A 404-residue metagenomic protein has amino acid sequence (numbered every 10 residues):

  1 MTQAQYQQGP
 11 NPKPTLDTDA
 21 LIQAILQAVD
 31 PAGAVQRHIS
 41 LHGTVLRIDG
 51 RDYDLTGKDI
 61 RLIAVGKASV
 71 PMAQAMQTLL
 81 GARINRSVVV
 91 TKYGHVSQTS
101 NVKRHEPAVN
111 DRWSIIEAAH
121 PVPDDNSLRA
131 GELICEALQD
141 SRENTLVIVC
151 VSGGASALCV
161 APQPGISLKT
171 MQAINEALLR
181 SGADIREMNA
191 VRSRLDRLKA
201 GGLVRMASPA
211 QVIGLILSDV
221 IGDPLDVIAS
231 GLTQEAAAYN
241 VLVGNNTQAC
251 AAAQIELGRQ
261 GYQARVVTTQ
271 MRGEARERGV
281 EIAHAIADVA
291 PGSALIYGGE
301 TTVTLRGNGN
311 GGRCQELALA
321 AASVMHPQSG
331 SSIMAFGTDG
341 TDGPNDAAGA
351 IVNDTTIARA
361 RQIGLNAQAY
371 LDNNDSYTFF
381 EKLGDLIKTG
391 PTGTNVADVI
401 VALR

Functional and structural regions predicted by a protein language model:
I63-V65, V88-T91, I148-G153, G214-V220 (+3 more regions): Short beta-strand segments
A64-A68, M72-S97: Active-site cofactor/substrate anionic-group-binding motifs, chiefly glycine- and Lys/Arg-rich phosphate-binding loops
Y93-H95, S114, D125-S127, C159-L215: Glycine/threonine-rich beta-strand-loop-alpha-helix active-site module that forms ligand/phosphate-binding
Y93-S97, V109-E143: Glycine-rich oxoanion-binding loops at beta->alpha junctions
S100-N101: Intrinsic disorder
I166-D184, Q234-A237, G307-M334: Gly/Ser/Thr-rich active-site loops/lids in small-molecule metabolic enzymes that frequently grip phosphoryl groups
R192, A207-L217, G222-D288: Accessory alpha-helical/coil subdomains and C-terminal extensions that flank or cap enzyme catalytic cores
A320-R404: Internal helix-turn-beta structural module
